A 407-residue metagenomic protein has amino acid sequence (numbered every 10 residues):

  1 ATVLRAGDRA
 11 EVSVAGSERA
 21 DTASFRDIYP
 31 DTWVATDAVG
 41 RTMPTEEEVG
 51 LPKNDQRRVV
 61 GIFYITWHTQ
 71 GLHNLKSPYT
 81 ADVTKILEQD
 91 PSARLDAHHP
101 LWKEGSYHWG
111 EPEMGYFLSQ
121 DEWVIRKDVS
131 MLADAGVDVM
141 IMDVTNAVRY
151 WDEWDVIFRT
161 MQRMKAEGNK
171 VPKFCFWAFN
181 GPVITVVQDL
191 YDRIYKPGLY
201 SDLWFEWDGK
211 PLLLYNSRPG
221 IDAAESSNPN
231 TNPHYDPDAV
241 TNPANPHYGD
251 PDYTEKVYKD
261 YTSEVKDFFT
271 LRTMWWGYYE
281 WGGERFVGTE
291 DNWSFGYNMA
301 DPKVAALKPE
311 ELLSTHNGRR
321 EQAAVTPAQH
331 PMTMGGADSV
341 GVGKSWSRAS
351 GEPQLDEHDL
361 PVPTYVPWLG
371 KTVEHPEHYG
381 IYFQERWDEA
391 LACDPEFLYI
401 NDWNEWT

Functional and structural regions predicted by a protein language model:
A10-V12: Short, aromatic- and glycine-rich surface loops/edge beta-strands on solvent-exposed regions
G16-T407: Glycan-processing catalytic domains of CAZymes
